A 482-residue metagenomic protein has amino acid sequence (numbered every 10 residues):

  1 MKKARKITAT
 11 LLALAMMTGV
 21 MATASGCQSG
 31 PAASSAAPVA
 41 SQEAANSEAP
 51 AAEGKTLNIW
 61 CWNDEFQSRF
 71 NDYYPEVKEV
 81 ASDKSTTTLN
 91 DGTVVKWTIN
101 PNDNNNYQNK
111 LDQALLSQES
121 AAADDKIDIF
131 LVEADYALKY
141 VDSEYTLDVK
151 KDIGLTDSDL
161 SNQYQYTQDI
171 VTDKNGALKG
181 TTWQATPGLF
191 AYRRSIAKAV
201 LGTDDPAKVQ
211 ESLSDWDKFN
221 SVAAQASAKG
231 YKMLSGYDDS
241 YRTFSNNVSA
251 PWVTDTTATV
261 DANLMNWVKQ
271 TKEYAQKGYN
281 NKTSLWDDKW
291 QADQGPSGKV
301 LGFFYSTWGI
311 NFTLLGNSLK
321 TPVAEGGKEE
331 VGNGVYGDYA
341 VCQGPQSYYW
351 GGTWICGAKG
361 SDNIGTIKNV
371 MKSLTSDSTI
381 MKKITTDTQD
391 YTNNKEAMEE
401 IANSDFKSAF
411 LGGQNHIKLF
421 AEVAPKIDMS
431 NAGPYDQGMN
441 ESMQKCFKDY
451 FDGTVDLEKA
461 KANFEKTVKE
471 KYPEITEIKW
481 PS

Functional and structural regions predicted by a protein language model:
A9, A22-L138, K382-T385, V455-S482: Conserved N-terminal structural module of periplasmic/extracytoplasmic solute-binding proteins
L12, M16-V20: Hydrophobic core
A40-N46, Q108, E119, F130-L189 (+2 more regions): Hinge/lid segment of periplasmic solute-binding proteins
R69, R194, K372-A402: Periplasmic-binding protein-like
N71-P75, N266-N369: Extracytoplasmic/periplasmic substrate-binding proteins
N100-Q113, S214-K218, K282-P296: Short helix-initiation/N-cap motifs at beta->coil->alpha
K150-S161, D169-S240, W252-L285, K359-G365 (+1 more regions): Helix-loop-helix "hinge/cap" segment bordering the ligand-binding cleft or interdomain interface
Y336-G337, T385-D449, E477-S482: Long, aromatic- and glycine/proline-rich binding clefts that accommodate carbohydrate-like moieties
